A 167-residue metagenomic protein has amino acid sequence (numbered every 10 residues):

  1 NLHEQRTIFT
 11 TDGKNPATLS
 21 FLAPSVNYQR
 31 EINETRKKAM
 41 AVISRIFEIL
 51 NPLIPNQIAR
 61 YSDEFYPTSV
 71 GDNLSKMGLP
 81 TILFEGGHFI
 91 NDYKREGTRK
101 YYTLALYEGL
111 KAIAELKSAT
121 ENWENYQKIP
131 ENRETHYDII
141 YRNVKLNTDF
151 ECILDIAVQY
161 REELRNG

Functional and structural regions predicted by a protein language model:
N1-N27: Active-site microenvironments of hydrolase-like enzyme catalytic domains
F21-G167: C-terminal accessory segments enriched in acidic
